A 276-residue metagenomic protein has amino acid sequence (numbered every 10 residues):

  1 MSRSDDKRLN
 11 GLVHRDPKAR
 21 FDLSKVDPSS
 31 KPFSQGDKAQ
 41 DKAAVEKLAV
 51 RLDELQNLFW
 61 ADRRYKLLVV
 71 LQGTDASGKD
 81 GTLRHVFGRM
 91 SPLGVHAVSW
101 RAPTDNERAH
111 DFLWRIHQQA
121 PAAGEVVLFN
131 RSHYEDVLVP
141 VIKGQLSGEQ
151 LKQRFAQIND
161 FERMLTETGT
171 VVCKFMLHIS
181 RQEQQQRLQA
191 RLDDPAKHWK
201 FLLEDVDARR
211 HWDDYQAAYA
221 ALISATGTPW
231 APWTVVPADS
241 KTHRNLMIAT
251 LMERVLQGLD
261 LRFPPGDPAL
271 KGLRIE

Functional and structural regions predicted by a protein language model:
M1-A49: Charged, amphipathic alpha-helical linker segments immediately N-terminal to NTP-binding catalytic cores
F33-K47, P92-F155: Conserved nucleotide-sensing/catalytic segment adjacent to the nucleotide-binding pocket in NTP-handling enzymes
R51-W60: Pre-Walker A adenine-sensing motif
Y65-K66, A123-V126, G169-C173: Loop/turn-to-beta-strand initiation segments
V70-F87: Glycine-rich phosphate-binding P-loop
K79, N106-A109, E135-V141, R181-Q189 (+1 more regions): Switch/connector loops and helix/strand junctions flanking conserved nucleotide-binding motifs in nucleotide-processing
V139-Q157, L165-A217, P264-K271, I275: A glycine- and Lys/Arg-enriched "phosphate-lid" helix/loop adjacent to the NTP-binding pocket of small-molecule kinases
Y215-E276: NTP-dependent small-molecule kinase module
